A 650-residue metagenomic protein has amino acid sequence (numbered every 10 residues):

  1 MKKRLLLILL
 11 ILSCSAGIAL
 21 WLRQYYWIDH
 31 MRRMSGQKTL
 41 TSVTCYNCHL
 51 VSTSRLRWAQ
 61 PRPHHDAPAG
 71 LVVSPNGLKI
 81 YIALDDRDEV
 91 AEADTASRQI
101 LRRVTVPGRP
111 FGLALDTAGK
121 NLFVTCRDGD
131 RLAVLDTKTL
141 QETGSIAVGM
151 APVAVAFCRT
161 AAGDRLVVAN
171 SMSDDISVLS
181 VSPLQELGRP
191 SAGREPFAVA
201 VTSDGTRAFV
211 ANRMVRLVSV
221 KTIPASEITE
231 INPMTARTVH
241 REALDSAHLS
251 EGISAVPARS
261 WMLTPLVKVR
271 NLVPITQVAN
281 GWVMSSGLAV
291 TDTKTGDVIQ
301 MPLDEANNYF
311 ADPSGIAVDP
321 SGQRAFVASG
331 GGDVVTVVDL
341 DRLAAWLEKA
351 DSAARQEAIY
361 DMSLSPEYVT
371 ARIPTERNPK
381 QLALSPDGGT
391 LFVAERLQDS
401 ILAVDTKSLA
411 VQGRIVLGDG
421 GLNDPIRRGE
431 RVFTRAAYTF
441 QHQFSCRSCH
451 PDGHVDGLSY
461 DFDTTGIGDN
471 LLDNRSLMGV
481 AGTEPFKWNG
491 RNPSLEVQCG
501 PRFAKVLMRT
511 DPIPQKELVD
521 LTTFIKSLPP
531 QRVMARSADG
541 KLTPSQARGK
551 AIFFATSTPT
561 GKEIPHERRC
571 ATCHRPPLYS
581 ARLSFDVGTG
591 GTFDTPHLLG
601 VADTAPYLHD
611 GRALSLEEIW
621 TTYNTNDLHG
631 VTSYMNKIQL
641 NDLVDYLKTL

Functional and structural regions predicted by a protein language model:
M1-C14: N-terminal Sec-pathway targeting helices
L10, T41-T44, L122, H442-S445 (+1 more regions): Secretory pathway export signals and precursors
L12-F433, G453: Predominantly soluble domains enriched in secretory-pathway, periplasmic, or organellar proteins
H65-A67, V215, A236, L249-N280 (+2 more regions): Periplasmic c-type cytochrome electron-transfer domains
